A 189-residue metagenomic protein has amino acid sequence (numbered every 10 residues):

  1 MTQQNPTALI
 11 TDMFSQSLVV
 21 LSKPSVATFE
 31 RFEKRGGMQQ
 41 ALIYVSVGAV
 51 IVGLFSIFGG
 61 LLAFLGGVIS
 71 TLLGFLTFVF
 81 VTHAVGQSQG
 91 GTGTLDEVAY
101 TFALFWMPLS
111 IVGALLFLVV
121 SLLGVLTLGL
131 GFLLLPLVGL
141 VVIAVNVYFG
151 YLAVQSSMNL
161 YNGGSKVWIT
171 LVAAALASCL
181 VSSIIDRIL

Functional and structural regions predicted by a protein language model:
T2-E97, W106: Selected alpha-helical membrane-embedding segments in polytopic membrane proteins
L42-V45, F117-V119, S183: Charge-dense, low-complexity polyampholytic segments
V52-L54, L176-V181: Aromatic-anchored segments of alpha-helical transmembrane domains
G60-V85, D96, Y100, L109-S178: Selective recognition of hydrophobic, aromatic-rich stretches within alpha-helical transmembrane segments of polytopic
C179-L189: Juxtamembrane boundary at the C-terminal end of a transmembrane helix
